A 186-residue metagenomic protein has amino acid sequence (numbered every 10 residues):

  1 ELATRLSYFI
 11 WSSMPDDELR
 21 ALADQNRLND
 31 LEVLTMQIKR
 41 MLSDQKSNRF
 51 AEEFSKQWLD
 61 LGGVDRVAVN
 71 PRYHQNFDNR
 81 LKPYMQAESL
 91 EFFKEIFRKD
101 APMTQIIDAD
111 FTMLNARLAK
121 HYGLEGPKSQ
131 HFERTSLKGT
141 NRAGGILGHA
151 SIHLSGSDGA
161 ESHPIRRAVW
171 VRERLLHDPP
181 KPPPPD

Functional and structural regions predicted by a protein language model:
E1-D186: Active-site substrate-binding loop specific to GH73 endo-beta-N-acetylglucosaminidase modules in bacterial autolysins
